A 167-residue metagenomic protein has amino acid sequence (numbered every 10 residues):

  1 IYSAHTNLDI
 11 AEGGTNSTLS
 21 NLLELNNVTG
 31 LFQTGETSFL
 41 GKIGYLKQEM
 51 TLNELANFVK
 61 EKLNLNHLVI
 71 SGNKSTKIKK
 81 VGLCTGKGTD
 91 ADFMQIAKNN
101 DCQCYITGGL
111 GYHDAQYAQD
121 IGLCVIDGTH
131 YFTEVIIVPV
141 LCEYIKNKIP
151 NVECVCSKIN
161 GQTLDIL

Functional and structural regions predicted by a protein language model:
I1-L167: Active-site catalytic microenvironments in core metabolic enzymes, especially phosphate/sugar-handling
